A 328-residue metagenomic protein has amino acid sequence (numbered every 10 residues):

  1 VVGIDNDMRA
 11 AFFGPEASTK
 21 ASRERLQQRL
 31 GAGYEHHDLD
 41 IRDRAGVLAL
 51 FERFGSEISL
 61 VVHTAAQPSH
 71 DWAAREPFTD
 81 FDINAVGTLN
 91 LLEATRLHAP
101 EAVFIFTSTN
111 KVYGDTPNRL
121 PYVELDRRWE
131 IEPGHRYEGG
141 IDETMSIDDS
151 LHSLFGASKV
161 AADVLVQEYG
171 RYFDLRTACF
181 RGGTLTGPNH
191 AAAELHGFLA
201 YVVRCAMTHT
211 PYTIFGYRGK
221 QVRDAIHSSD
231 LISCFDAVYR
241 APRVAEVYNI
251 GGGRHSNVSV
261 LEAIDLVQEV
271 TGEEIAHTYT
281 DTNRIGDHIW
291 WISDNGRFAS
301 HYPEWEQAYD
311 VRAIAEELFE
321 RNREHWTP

Functional and structural regions predicted by a protein language model:
V1-G183: N-terminal Rossmann-like NAD(P)+-binding domain of SDR-like oxidoreductases, especially those catalyzing
R23-A32, R128-M145, V203-F215, A241 (+1 more regions): A short C-terminal helix-loop "cap" of Rossmann-like NAD(P)-dependent dehydrogenase/epimerase domains
G46, N90-E93, A225, D230-S233 (+1 more regions): Conserved mid-core alpha-helix of short-chain dehydrogenase/reductase
V160, F173-R176, T186-A200, T208-T210 (+5 more regions): Glycine/proline-rich active-site loop of Rossmann-fold NAD(P)-dependent oxidoreductases
Y217, V247-Y248, L261-I264, G272-W290: C-terminal "lid/loop" region of Rossmann-like NAD(P)-dependent oxidoreductases
S228, V247, N283-E306: Conserved C-terminal active-site "lid" loop/helix of NAD(P)H-dependent oxidoreductases that clamps the redox cofactor
L231, F235, I250, V260-A263 (+2 more regions): Non-catalytic, hydrophobic alpha-helical segments
G296-R297, Y309-P328: Amphipathic terminal alpha-helices
